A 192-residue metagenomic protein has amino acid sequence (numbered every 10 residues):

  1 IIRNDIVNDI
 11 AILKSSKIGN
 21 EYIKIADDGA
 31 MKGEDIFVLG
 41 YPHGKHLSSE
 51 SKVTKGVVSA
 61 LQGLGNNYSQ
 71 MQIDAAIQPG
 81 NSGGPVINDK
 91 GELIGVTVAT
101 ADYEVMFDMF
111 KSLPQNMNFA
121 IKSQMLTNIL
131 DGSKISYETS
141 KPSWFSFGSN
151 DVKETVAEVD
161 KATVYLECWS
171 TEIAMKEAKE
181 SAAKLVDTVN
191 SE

Functional and structural regions predicted by a protein language model:
I1-I2, Q62, E154: Short amphipathic beta-strand and strand-loop transition segments with alternating hydrophobic
I1-S48, N66-Q70, G132, S136-S146 (+1 more regions): Conserved active-site neighborhood of the chymotrypsin/trypsin-like protease fold
I6-I10, I18-N20, M31, V53-V58 (+5 more regions): Extracytoplasmic
N20, P42-H46, L93-S191: C-terminal cap/linker of serine protease catalytic domains
K24-I25, Q72, D151-E154: A structural connector/turn signal
A76-T97: Catalytic nucleophile loop of clan PA
